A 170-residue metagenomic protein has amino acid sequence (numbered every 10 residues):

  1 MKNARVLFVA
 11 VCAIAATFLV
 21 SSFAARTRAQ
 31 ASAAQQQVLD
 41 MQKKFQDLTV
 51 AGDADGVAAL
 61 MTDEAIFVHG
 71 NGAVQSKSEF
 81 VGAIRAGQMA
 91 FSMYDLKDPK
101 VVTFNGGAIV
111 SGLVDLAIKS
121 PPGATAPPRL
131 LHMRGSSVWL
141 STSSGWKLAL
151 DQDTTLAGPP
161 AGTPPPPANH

Functional and structural regions predicted by a protein language model:
M1-R5: Positively charged n-region of N-terminal signal peptides that target proteins for export
V6-L7, H170: Compositionally biased, intrinsically disordered low-complexity regions enriched in charged/polar residues
L7-A10, D47: Composition-driven detection of intrinsically disordered, low-complexity segments
V9-S22: Bacterial N-terminal signal peptides
A25-A59, I66-H170: A beta-strand edge to alpha-helix "cap/lid" segment located at domain peripheries
